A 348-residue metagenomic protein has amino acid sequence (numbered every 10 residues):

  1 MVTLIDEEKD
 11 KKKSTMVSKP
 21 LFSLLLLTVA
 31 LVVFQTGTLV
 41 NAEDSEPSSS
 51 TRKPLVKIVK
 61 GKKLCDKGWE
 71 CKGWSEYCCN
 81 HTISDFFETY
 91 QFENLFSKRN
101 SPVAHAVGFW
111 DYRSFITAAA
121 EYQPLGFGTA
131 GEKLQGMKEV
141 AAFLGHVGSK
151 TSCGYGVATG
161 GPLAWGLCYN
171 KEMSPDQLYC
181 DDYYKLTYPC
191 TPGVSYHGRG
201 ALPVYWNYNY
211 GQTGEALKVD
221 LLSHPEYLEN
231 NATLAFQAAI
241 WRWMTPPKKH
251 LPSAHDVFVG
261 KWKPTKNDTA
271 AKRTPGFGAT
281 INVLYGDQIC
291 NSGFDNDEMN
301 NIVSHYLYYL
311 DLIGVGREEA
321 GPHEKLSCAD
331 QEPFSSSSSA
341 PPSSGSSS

Functional and structural regions predicted by a protein language model:
M1, T15, T28, T38-V40 (+1 more regions): N-terminal cationic amphipathic segment used for targeting or macromolecule association
M1-V17: N-terminal secretory signal peptides that target proteins for export/translocation
T3, S23-L24, K57, K67: Intrinsically disordered, low-complexity segments used for protein-protein interactions
I5-D6, L31-V33, L39, S45 (+1 more regions): Compositionally biased non-globular segments, especially hydrophobic aliphatic-rich helices of signal peptides
K11-K13, L26, T38, M137 (+1 more regions): Generic signature of intrinsically disordered, low-complexity, basic-rich segments and short cationic peptides
S18-K19, Y196: A short catalytic or substrate-binding loop motif that flags glycine-/basic-rich loops and adjacent residues that bind
K19-L39: Cleavable N-terminal signal peptides of Sec/SRP-targeted secreted and luminal proteins
E43-S348: Folded extracytoplasmic luminal domains of secretory or organellar precursors
